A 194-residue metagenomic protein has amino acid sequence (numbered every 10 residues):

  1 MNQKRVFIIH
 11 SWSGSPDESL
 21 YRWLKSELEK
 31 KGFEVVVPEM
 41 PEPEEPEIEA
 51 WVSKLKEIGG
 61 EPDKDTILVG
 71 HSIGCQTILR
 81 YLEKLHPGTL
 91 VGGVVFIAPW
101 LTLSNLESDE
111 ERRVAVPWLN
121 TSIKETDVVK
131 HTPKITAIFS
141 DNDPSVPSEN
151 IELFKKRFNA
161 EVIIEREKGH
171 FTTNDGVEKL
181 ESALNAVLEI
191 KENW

Functional and structural regions predicted by a protein language model:
N2-P62: Active-site catalytic motif of lipid deacylating hydrolases and related acyltransferases
S11, M40-P43, V94-S104: Active-site nucleophile loop of the alpha/beta-hydrolase fold
G14-S15, D141-V146: Acidic catalytic loop of the alpha/beta-hydrolase fold
G32-V36, K156-T172: Catalytic histidine neighborhood in serine/cysteine hydrolases with alpha/beta-hydrolase-type architecture
P46, K168-L180: Catalytic histidine-centered segment of alpha/beta-hydrolase-like enzymes
L68-L79: Gly/Ala-rich beta-loop-alpha elbow adjacent to hydrolase catalytic centers
H131-T132, T136-F139, D143: Short beta-strand/loop motif that positions the catalytic acidic residue of the alpha/beta-hydrolase fold
G176-W194: Catalytic active-site module of serine/aspartate enzymes centered on a nucleophile-bearing elbow/loop
